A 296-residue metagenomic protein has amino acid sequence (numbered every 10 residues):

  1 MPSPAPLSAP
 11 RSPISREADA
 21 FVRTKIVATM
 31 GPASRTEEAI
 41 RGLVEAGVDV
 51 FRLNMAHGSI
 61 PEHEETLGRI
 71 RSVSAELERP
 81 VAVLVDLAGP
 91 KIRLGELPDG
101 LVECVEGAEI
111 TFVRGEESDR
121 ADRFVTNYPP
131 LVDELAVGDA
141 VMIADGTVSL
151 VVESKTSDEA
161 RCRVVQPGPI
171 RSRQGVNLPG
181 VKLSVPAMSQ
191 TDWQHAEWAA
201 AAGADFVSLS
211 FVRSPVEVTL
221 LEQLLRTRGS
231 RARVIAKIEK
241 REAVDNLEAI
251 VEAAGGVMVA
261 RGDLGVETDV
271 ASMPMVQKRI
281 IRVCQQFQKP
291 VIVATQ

Functional and structural regions predicted by a protein language model:
M1-T295: Non-catalytic helical/linker scaffolds that mediate oligomerization, partner binding, and domain coupling around large
